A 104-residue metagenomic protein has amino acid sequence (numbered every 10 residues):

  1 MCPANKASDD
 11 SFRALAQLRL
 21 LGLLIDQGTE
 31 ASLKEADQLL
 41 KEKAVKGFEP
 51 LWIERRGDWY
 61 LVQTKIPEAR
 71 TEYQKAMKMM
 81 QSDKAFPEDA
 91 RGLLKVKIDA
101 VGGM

Functional and structural regions predicted by a protein language model:
M1-K46: Alpha-helical adaptor scaffolds
N5, I66-A85: TPR/TPR-like (Sel1-like) alpha-helical repeat modules
E30-R55, Y60-E72: Strongly charged, low-complexity linkers/loops
M77-M104: Extracytoplasmic/luminal low-complexity segments enriched in Pro/Gly and acidic/polar residues that act as flexible
